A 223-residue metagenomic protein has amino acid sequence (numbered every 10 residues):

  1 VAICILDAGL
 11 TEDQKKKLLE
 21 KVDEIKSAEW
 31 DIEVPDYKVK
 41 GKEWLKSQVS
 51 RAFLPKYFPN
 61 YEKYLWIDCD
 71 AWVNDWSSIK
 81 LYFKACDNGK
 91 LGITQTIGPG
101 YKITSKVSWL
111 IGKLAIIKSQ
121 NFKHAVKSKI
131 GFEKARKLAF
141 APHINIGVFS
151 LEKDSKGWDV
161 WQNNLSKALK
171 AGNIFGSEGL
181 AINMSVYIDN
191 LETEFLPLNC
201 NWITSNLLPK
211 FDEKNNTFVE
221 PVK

Functional and structural regions predicted by a protein language model:
V1-K223: Glycosyltransferase catalytic domains, chiefly GT-A lineage
